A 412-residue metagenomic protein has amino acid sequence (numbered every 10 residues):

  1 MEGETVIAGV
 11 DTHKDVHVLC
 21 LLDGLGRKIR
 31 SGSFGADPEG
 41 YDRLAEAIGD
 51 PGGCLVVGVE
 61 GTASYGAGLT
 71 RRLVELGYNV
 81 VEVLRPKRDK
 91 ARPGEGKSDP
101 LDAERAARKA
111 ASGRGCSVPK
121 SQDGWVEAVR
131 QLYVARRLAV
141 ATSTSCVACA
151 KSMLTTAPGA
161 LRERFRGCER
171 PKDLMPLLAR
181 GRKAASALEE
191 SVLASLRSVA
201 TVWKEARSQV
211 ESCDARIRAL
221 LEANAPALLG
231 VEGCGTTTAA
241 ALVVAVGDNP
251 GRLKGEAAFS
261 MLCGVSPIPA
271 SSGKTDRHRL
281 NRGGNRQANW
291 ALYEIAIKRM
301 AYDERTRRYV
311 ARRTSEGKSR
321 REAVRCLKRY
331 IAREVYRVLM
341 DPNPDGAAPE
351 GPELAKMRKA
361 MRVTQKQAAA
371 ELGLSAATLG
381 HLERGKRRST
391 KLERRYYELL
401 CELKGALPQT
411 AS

Functional and structural regions predicted by a protein language model:
E2-D23, A106, A139: Gly/Thr-rich phosphate-binding beta-strand-loop-beta motif of the actin/hexokinase/Hsp70
V74, V81-P119, E127, Q131 (+3 more regions): Short alpha-helix plus adjacent loop in nuclease-associated cores
S98, G230, T236-R320, R384 (+1 more regions): Phosphate-backbone recognition surface of nucleic-acid-processing proteins
V134-A227: Glycine-rich, often acidic, oxyanion-interacting loops/wings at catalytic, nucleic-acid, or phospho-protein interfaces
E211-C234, L242-D248, P349: Extended, structured, electrostatic nucleic-acid-contact surfaces
L229, S260, R358, A369: The alpha-helix within a helix-turn-helix
D341-A360: A short, Lys/Arg-rich alpha-helix, primarily the initiator
R362-G380: Short alpha-helical DNA-recognition segment
